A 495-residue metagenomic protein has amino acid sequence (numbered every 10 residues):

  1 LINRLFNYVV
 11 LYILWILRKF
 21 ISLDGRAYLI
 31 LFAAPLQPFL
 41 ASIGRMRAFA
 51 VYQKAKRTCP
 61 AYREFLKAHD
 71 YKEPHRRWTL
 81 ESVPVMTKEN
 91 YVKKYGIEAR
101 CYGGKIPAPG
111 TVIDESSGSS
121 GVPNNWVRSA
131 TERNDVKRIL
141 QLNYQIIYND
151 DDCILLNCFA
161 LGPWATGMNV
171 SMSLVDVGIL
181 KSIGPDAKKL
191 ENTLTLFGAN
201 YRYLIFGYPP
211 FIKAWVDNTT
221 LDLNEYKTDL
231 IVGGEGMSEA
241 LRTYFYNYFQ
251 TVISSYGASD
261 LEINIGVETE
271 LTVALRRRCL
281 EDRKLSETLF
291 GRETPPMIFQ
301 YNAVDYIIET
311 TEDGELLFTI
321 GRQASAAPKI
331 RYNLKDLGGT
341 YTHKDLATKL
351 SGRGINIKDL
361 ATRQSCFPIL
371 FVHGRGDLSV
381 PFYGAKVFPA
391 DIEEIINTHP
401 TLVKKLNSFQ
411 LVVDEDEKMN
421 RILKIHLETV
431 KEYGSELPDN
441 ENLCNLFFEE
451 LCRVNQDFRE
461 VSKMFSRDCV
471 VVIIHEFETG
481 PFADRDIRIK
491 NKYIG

Functional and structural regions predicted by a protein language model:
L1-E115, G121-I146, D150-D152, D416-V471 (+1 more regions): Nucleotide 5′-phosphate-binding alpha/beta core
Y8-G25, L29, K88-K284, F290-G291: Active-site phosphate/ATP/adenylate-binding loop shared across adenylate-forming ligases
F39, F49, T294-M297, S379-Y383: Active-site rim elements
A55, S116, L155, I205 (+3 more regions): Residue-level signal for inorganic ion chemistry
L156-N157, L317, H426: Short, well-ordered beta-strand segments
K181-G184, I253-S255, E309, D468-H475: General small-molecule cofactor/ligand-binding pocket signal
I205, Y332-F465, D484: AMP-binding/adenylate-forming catalytic core of the ANL superfamily
T243-N356: Conserved AMP-binding/adenylate-forming
